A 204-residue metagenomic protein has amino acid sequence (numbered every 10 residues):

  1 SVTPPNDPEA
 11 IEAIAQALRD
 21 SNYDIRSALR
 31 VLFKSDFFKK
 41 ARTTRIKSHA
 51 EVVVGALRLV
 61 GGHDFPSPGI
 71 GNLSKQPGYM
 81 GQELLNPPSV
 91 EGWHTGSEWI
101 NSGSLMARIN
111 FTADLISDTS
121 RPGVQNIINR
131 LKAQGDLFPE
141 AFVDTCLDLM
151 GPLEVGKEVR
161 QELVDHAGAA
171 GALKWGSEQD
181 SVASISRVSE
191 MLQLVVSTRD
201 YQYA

Functional and structural regions predicted by a protein language model:
S1-S21, S27-A204: Flexible, low-complexity segments enriched for small/polar residues
